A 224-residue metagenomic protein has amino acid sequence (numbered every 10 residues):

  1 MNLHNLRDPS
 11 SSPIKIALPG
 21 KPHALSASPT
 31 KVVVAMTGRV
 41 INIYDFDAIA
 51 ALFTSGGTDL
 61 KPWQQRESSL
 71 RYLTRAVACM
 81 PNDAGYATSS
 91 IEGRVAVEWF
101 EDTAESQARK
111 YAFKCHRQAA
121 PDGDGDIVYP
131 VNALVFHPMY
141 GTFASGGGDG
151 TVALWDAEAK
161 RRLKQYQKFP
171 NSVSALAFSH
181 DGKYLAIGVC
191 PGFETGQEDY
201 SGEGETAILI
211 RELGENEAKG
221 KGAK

Functional and structural regions predicted by a protein language model:
M1-K224: WD40-repeat beta-propeller superdomains and closely related acidic/aromatic-rich repeat-like regions
